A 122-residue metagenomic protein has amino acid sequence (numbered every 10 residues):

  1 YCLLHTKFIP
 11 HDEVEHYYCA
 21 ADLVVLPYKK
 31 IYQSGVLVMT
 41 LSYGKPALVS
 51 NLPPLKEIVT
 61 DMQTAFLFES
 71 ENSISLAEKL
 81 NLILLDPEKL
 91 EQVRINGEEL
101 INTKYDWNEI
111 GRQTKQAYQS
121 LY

Functional and structural regions predicted by a protein language model:
Y1-E15: Nucleotide-activated donor-binding/catalytic signature segment of Leloir-type glycosyltransferases, i.e., the conserved
F8-D12, L52, S73, I83: Structural motif corresponding to alpha-helix initiation and N-cap regions
V14-E15, Q33-S34, P53-I58: Short glycine/proline-enriched, acidic/aromatic patches that form the donor-sugar handling elements
H16-Y32, K45: Acidic donor-binding loop of glycosyltransferase active sites
M39, L52-M62, F66-L67: Short acidic/histidine- and often glycine-rich active-site loop of Leloir-type glycosyltransferases that engages
T40, P46-V49: Short hydrophobic beta-strand element within catalytic cores of glycosyltransferases and related nucleotide-activated
D61-M62, F66-S73, L82-E88: Conserved acidic donor-binding segment of nucleotide-sugar-dependent glycosyltransferases
S75, L82, K89-K104, Q113-Q116: A short, well-ordered alpha-helix in the C-terminal region of glycosyltransferases
